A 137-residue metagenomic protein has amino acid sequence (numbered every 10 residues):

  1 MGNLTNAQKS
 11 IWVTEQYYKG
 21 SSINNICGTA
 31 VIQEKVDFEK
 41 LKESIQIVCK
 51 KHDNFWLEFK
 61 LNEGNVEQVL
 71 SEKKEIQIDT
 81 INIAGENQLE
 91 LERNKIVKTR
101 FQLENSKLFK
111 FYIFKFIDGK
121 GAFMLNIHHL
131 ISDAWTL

Functional and structural regions predicted by a protein language model:
G2-S71, A84-L137: Acyl-group handoff/entry surfaces in thioester-processing enzymes
K73-D79: Short, charged/polar, Gly/Pro-enriched secondary-structure boundary elements
